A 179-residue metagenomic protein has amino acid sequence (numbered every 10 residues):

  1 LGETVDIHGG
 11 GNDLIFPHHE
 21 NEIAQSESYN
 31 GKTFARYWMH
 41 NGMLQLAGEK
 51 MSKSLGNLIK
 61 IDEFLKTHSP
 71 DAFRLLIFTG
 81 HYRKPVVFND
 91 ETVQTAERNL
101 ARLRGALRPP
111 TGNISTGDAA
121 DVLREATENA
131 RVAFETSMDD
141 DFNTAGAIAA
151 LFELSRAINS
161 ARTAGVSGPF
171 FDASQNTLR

Functional and structural regions predicted by a protein language model:
L1-T111: Alpha-helical recognition segments enriched in aromatics with Gly/Pro capping that present substrate-recognition
Y29-K32, K66-T67, Y82-R179: Feature 926 captures the class I aminoacyl-tRNA synthetase adenylation module centered on the KMSKS loop
